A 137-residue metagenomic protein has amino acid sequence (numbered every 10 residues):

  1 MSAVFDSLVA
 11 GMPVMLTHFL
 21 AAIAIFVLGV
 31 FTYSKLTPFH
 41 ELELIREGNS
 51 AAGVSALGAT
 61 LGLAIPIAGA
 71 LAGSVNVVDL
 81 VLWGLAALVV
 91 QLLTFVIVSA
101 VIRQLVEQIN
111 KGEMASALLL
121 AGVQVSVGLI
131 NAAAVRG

Functional and structural regions predicted by a protein language model:
M1-L8, I23-T37, L57-N76, S99-A100 (+1 more regions): Hydrophobic alpha-helical transmembrane segments
S7-I25, N76-V90: Alpha-helical transmembrane segments
S7-L16, G48-G58: Membrane-water interface at loop-to-transmembrane-helix junctions
I25-G29, V90-T94, Q124-G128: Alpha-helical transmembrane segments of multipass membrane proteins
V30-L44, T94-Q108: C-terminal ends of transmembrane helices
L42-S50, L105-L118: Interhelical loop and helix-boundary elements at the membrane-water interface of polytopic inner-membrane proteins
A51-L63, M114-L129: Small-residue-rich segments of transmembrane alpha-helices in multi-pass membrane proteins, especially helix faces
I130-G137: Juxtamembrane boundary at the C-terminal end of a transmembrane helix
